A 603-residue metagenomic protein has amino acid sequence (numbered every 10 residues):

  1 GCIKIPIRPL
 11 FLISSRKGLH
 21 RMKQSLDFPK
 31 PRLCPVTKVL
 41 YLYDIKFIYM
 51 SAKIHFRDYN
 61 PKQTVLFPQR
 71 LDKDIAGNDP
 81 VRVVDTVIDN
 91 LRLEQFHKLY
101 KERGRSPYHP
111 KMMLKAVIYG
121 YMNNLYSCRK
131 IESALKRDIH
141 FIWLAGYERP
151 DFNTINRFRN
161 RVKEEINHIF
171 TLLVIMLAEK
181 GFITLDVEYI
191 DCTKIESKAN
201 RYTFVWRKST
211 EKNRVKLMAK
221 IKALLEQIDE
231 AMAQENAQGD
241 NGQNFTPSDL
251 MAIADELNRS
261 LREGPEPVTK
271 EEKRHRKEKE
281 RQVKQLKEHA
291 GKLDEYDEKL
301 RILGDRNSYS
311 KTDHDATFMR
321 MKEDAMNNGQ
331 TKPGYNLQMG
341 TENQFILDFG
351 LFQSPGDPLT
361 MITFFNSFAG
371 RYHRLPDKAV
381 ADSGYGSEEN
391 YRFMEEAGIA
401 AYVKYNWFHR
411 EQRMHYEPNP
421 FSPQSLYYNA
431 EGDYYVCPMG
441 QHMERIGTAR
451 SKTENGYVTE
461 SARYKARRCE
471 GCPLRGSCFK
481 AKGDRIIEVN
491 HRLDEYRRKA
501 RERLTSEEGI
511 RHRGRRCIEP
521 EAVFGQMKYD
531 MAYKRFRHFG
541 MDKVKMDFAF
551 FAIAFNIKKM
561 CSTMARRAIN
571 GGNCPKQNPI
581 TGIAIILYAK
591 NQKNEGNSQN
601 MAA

Functional and structural regions predicted by a protein language model:
C2-I7, F11: Extreme N-terminal basic, low-complexity initiation segments that serve as generic localization/processing leaders
L12, L19-R21, F28-P29, L42 (+1 more regions): Short hydrophobic targeting helices and cationic amphipathic motifs that mediate membrane/organellar targeting
S14-S15, S25, S598: Serine residues within intrinsically disordered or low-complexity segments
D27, C34, Y41-Y49, Y588 (+1 more regions): Short, positively charged and aromatic/hydrophobic N-terminal segments
I45-R82: Hydrophobic alpha-helical membrane-insertion signals
A52, D58, V117, N124-R137 (+1 more regions): Anion-binding and metal-coordination hotspots
A76-I118: Basic, short loop/linker segments at the boundary and entry of helix-turn-helix/winged-helix-like folds
